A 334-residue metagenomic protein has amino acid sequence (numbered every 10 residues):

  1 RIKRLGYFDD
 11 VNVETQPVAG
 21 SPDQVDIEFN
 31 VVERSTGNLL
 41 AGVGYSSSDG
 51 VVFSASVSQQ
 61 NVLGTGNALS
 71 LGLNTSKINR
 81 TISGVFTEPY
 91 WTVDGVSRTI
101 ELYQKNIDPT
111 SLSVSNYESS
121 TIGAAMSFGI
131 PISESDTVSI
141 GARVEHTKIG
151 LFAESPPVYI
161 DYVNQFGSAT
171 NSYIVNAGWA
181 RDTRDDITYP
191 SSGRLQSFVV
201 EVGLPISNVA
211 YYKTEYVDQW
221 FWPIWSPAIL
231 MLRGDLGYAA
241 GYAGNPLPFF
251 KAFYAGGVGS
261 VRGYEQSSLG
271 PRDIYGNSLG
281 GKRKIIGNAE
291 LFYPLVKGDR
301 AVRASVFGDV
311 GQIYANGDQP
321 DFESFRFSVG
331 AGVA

Functional and structural regions predicted by a protein language model:
R1-S197, L232, G259-S278, K282 (+1 more regions): Gram-negative/organellar outer-membrane beta-barrel architecture
G6-D10, L204, P294-G298: Long hydrophobic segments that form regular secondary structure
Q16-V18, T87, D182-D186, G203-L204 (+2 more regions): Short beta-turn/strand-loop junction motif enriched in small, turn-promoting residues
V25, P227-F307, I313-A315: Extracytoplasmic gating/loop element in the C-terminal half of outer-membrane beta-barrel translocons and assembly
S54, A125-S127, I174-G178, V199 (+5 more regions): One-face residue pattern on beta-strands with alternating periodicity enriched for small/polar residues
T110-L112, T147-P156, A210, Y242-A252 (+1 more regions): Outer-membrane beta-barrel and related beta-rich outer-membrane complex signature in Gram-negative bacteria
S120-G129, Q196-L204, A210-Y242: Transmembrane beta-barrel strand/turn architecture of Gram-negative outer membrane proteins
R262, D318-A334: C-terminal beta-signal and terminal closure region of outer-membrane beta-barrel proteins
